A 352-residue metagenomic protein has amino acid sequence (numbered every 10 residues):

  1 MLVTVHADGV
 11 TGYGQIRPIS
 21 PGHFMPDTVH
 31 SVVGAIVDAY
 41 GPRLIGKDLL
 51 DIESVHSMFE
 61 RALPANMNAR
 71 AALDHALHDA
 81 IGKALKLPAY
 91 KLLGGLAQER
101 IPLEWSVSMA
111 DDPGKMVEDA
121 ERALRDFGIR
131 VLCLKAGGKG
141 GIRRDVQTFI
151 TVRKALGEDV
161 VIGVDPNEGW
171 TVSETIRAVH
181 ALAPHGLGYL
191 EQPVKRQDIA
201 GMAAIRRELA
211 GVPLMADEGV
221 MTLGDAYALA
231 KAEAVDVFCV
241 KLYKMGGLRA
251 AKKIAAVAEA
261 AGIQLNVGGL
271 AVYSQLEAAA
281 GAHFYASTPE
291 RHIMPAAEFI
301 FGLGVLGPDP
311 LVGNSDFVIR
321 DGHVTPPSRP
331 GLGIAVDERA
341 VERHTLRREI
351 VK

Functional and structural regions predicted by a protein language model:
M1-A7, N314-I319: Short beta-strand elements
V3, G9, Y40, L73 (+8 more regions): Conserved, mostly hydrophobic/aromatic
H6, T11-A84: Metal- or metallocofactor-binding catalytic centers and their adjacent structured scaffolds across diverse enzyme
Y40, H180, G186, Q197-P213 (+1 more regions): Shared catalytic-loop signature of beta/alpha-barrel
N68-A69, D74-W105, M109-A110: Glycine-rich, aromatic-flanked loop segments that form ligand/cofactor-binding clefts across common enzyme folds
R70, L134-G137, G141, V164-T171 (+5 more regions): Glycine- and other small-residue-rich loops at beta-strand/loop junctions that grip anionic moieties
G94-L209: Metal-dependent enolase-superfamily TIM-barrel catalytic cores that perform enediolate-based chemistry
G302-K352: C-terminal extensions of enzymes
